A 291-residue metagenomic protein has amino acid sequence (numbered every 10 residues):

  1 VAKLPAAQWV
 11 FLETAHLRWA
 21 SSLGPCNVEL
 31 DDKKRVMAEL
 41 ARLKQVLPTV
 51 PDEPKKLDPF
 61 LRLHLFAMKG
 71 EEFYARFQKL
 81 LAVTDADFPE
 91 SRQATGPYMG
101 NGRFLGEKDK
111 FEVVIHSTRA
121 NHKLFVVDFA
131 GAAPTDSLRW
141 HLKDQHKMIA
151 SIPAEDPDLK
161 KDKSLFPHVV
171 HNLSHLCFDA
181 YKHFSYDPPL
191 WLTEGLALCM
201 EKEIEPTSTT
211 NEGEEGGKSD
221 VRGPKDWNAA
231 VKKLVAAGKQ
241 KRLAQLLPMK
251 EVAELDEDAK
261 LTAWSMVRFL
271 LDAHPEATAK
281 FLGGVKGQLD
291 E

Functional and structural regions predicted by a protein language model:
V1-A6: N-terminal pre-domain segments of enzymes
W9, E13-P189: Juxtacatalytic substrate-recognition/specificity segment
T135-I152, S164, F184-E291: Acidic/His/Gly-enriched intrinsically disordered linker/tail segments that often contain short helix/coil "MoRF-like"
